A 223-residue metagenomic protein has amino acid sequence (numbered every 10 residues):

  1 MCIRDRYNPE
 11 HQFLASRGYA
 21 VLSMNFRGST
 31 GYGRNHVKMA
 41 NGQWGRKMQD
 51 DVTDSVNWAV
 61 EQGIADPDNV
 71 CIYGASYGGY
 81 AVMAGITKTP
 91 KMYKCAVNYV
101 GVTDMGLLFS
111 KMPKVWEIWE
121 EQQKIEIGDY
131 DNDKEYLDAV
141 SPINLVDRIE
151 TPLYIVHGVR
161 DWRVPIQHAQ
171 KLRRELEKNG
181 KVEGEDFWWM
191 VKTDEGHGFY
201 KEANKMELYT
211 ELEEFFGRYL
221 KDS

Functional and structural regions predicted by a protein language model:
M1-I3: Short, small-residue-biased leader/transition segments that mark boundaries at the very start of proteins
D5-R17, S23-S223: Active-site-proximal cap/loop segments of hydrolase catalytic domains
